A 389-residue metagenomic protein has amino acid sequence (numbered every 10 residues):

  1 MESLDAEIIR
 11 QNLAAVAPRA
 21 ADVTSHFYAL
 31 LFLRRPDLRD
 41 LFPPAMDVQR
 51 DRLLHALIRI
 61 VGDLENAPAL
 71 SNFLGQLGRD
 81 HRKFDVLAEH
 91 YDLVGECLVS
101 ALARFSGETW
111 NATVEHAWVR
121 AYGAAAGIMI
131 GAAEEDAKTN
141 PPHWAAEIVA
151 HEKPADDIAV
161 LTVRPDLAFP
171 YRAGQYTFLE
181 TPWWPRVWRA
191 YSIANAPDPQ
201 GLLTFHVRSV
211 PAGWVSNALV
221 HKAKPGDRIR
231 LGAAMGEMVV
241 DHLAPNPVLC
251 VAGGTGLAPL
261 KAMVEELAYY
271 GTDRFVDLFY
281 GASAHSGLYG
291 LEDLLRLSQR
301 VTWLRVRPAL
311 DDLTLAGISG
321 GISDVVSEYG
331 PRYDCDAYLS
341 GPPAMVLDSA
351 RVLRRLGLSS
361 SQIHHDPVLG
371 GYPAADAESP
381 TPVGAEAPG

Functional and structural regions predicted by a protein language model:
M1-H143: Globin-like tetrapyrrole-binding proteins
P68, F275, F279-G389: Reductase modules of NAD(P)H-dependent flavoproteins
T139-R228, A282-A284, A309-L313: Ferredoxin-reductase
G174, G256, P342: Short, conserved phosphate/pyrophosphate- and ester-handling motifs at nucleotide-, phospho-/glycolipid
A233-P245: A short, basic/flexible loop-to-alpha-helix module at the beginning of a structural domain
H242-P247, P331-D334: Short helix-loop-beta connector
C250, T255-G271: Phosphate-binding glycine-rich loops and their immediate beta-loop-alpha structural context
